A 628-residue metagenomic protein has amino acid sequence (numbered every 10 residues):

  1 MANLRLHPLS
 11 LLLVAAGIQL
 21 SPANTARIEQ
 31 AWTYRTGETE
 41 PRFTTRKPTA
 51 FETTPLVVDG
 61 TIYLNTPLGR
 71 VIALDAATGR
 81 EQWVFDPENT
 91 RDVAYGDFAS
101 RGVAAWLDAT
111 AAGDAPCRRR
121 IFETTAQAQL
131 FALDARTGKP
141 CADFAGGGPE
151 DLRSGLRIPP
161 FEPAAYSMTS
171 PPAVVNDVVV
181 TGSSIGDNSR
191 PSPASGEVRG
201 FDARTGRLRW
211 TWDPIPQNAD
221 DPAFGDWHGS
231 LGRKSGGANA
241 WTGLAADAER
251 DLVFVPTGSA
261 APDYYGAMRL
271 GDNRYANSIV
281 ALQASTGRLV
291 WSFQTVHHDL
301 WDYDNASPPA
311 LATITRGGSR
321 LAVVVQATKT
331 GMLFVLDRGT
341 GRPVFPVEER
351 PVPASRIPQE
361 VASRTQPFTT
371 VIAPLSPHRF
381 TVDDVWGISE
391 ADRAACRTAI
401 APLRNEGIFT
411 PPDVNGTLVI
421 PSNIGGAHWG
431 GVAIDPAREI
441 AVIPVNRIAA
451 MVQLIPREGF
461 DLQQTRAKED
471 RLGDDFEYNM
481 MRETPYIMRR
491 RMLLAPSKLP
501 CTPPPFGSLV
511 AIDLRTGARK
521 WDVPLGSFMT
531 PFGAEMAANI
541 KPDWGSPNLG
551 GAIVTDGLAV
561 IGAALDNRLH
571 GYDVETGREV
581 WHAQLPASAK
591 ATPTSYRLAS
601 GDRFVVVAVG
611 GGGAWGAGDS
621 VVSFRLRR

Functional and structural regions predicted by a protein language model:
M1-A2, A16-A23, T365-E390, G473-D475: N-terminal pre-domain segments of enzymes
A2, K47-L68, Y95-Q129, A164-R190 (+11 more regions): Repeat-blade elements of multi-bladed beta-propeller folds
N3-A15: Gram-negative bacterial Sec-dependent N-terminal signal peptides
A16-L20, A128-F131, A135, P193 (+2 more regions): Short aromatic-glycine motifs in intrinsically disordered, low-complexity regions
G17-Y63, E88, N415-I424: Asp/Glu-centered strand-loop micro-motifs enriched in Gly/Pro and often flanked by an aromatic residue
N24-T39, V71-V93, L107-A112, L130-E162 (+8 more regions): Extracytoplasmic/lumenal domain signature
T381-G387, I440-V442, L454, Q464: C-terminal, loop-rich substrate-recognition/catalytic regions characterized by aromatic stacking residues
P411, N415, V419-A449, L454-P456: Segments forming glycine/polar-rich beta-alpha architectures that bind adenosine-containing cofactors
